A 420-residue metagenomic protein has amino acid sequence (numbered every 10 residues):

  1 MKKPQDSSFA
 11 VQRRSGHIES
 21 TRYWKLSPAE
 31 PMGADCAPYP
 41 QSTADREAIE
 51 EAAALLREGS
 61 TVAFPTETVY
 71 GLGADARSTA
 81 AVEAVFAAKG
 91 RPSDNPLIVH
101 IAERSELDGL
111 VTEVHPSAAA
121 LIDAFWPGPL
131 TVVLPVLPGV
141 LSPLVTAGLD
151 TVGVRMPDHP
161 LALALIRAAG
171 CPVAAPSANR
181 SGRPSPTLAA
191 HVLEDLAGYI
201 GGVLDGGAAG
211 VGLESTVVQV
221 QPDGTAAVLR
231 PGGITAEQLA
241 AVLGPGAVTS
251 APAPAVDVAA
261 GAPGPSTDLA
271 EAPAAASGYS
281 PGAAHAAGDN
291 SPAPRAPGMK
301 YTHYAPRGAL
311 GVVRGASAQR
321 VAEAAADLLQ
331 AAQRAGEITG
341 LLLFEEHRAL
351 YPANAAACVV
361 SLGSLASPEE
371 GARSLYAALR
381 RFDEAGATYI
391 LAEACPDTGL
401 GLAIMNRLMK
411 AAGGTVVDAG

Functional and structural regions predicted by a protein language model:
K2-G420: Active-site-adjacent structural elements in enzyme catalytic cores
